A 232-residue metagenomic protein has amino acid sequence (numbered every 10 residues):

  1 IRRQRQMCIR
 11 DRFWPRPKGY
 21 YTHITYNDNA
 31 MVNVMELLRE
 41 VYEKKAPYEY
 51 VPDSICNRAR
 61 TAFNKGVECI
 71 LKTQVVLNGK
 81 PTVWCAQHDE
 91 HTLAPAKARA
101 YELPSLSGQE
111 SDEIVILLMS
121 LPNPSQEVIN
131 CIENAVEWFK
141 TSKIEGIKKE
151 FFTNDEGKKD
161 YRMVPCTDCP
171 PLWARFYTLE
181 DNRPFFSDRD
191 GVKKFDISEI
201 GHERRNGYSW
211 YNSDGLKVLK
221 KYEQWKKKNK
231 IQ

Functional and structural regions predicted by a protein language model:
I1-I9: Single conserved hydrophobic/aromatic residue that forms the stacking wall/gate of nucleotide- or nucleobase-binding
R3, K18-Y21, T25-L37, E43-P47: Solenoidal tandem-repeat scaffolds enriched in leucines and small polar residues
R3, T61, V83-Q87, N130-E133: Short sequence/structural elements of tandem HEAT/ARM alpha-solenoid repeats
R10-Y26, E90-P104: A cross-kingdom feature marking solvent-exposed beta-strand/loop segments within repeated, beta-rich binding/scaffold
R16, Y20-M31, P52, C56-A59 (+1 more regions): Short capping loops/turns at secondary-structure boundaries
E36, E40-K65, T92-A98, E102 (+1 more regions): Terminal, non-catalytic domain-edge segments
C69-A86, I147-N154: Positively charged
